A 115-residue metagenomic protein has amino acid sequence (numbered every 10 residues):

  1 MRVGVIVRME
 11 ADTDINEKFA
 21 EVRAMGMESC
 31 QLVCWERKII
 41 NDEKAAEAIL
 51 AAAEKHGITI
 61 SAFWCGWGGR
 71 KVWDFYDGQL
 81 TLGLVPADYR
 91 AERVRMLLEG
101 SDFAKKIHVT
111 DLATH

Functional and structural regions predicted by a protein language model:
M1-D111: N-terminal pre-domain/capping segments
